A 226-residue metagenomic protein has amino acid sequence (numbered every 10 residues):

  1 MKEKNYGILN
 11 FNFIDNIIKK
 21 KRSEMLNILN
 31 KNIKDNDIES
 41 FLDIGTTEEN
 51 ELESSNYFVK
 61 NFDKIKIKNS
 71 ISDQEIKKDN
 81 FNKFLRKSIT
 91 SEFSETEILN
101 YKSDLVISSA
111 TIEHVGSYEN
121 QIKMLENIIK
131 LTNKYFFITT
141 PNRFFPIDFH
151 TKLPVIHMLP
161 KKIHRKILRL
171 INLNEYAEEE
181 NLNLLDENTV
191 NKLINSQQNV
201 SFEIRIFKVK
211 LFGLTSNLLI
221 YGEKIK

Functional and structural regions predicted by a protein language model:
M1-N36: Class I SAM-dependent methyltransferase Rossmann-like catalytic core, especially the SAM/SAH-binding loop
N10-N16, I89, A110-E119, Y176-N181: Surface-exposed cleft-lining segments at the edges of enzyme active sites
E39-F145, Y221-K224: Conserved SAM-binding loop
I71-D73, Q198-V209: Low-complexity, intrinsically disordered Gly/Pro/Thr-rich segments
Y135-I163: Conserved class I S-adenosyl-L-methionine
H150-P154, K161-E180: Short, glycine-/aromatic-enriched active-site segment of Class I SAM-dependent methyltransferases
A177-Q198: Short alpha-helix
E203-K226: Core SAM-dependent methyltransferase catalytic element
